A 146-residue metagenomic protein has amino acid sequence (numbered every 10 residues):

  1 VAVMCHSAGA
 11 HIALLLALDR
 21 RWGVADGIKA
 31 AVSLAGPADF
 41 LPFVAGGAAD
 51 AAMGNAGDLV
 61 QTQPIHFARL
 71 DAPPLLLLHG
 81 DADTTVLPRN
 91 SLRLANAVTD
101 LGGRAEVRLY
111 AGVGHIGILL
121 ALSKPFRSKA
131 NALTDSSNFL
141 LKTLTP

Functional and structural regions predicted by a protein language model:
V1, L75, R104-E106: Hydrophobic anchor at the start of a short beta-strand that flanks the dinucleotide cofactor-binding loop
V1-A45, V60: Primarily recognizes the serine-hydrolase "nucleophile elbow" in alpha/beta-hydrolase and SGNH/GDSL folds
G36-F67, P73: Mobile cap/lid helix-loop segments that gate and shape the active-site cleft of serine hydrolases
D71, L77-H79, D83: Short beta-strand/loop motif that positions the catalytic acidic residue of the alpha/beta-hydrolase fold
D81-T84, G112-G114: Acidic beta-to-alpha connecting loop that harbors the catalytic carboxylate
T84-N90: Conserved alpha/beta-hydrolase "acid-adjacent" motif
L92, T99-P146: C-terminal catalytic histidine-bearing segment of alpha/beta-hydrolase fold enzymes
